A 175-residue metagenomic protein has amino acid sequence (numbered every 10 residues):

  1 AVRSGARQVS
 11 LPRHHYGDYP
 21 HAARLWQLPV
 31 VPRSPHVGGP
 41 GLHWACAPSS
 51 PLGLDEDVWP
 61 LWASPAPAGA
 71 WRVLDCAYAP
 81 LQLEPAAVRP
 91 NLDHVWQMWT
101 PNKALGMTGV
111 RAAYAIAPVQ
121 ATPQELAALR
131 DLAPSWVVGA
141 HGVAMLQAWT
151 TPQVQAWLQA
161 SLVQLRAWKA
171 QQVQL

Functional and structural regions predicted by a protein language model:
A1-Q8, H21-W26: Phosphate-binding glycine-rich loop
Q8-S10, P40: Conserved beta-strand elements of the Class I
V9, R72, V95-Q97: Hydrophobic/aromatic residues located in beta-strands of well-ordered beta-sheets within soluble catalytic
H14-L25, D55-V58, W62-S64: Class I S-adenosyl-L-methionine-dependent methyltransferase catalytic core
Y19, A23-L25, H43, A77 (+1 more regions): Generic structural signal for conserved hydrophobic packing positions in ordered secondary structure
V31-Q82: Active-site phosphate-binding strand-loop segment of PLP-dependent enzymes
Q97-V173: PLP-dependent aminotransferase class I/II
